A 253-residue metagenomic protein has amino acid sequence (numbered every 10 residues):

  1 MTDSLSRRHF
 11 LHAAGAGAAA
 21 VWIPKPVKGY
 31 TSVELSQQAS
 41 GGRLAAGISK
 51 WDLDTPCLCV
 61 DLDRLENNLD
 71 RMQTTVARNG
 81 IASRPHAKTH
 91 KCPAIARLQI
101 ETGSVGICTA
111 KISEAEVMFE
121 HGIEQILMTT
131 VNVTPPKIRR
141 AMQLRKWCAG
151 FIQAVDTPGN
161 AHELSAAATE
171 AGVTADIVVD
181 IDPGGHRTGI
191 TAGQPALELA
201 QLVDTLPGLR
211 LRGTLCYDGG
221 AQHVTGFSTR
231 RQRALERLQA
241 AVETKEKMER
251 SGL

Functional and structural regions predicted by a protein language model:
M1-A18: N-terminal secretory signal peptides and thylakoid transit peptides that target proteins across membranes
T2, D182-L253: Active-site loop/helix belt of alpha/beta enzymes
W22-R71, T75: C-terminal segment of N-terminal export signals and the immediately downstream linker at the start of the mature
L65, K88, M118, V179 (+1 more regions): Conserved, mostly hydrophobic/aromatic
L69-R78, A82-L144: N-terminal active-site wall of soluble small-molecule enzyme domains
Q73-R78, E101, F119-E120, M142-C148 (+2 more regions): Acidic (Asp/Glu)-rich catalytic clusters
A82-R84, G106, Q125, G150-I152 (+2 more regions): Structural preference for beta-strand elements that scaffold enzyme active sites
I95-Q99, K137-M142, A161-A171, G189-L199: Distinct, well-ordered alpha-helical segments
